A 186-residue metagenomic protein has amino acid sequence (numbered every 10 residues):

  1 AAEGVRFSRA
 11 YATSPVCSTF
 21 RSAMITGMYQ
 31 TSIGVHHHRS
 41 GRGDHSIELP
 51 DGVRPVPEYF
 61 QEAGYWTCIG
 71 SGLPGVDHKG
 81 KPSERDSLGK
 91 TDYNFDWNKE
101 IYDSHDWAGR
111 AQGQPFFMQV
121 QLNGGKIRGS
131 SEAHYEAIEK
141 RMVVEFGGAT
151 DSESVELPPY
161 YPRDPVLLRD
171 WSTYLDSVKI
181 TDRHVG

Functional and structural regions predicted by a protein language model:
A1-G186: Formylglycine-dependent sulfatase
